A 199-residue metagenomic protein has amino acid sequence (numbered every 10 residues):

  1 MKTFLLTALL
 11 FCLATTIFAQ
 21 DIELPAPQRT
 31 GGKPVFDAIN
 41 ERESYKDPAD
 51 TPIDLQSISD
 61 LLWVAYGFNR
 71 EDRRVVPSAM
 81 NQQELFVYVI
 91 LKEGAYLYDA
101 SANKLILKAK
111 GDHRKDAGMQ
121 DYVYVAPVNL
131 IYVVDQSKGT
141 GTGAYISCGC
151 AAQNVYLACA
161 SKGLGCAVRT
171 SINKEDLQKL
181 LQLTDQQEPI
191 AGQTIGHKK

Functional and structural regions predicted by a protein language model:
F4-L13: Sec-dependent N-terminal signal peptides
L10, G94, A126-Y132: Conserved active-site beta-strand-loop modules that form the wall/rim of enzyme catalytic pockets and either contain
T15-A19: Sec/Tat signal peptide C-region and signal peptidase I cleavage site
Q20-A126: N-terminal amphipathic, basic helical "cap/leader" segment at the start of enzyme domains
P27, V133-D135, G196-K198: Generic beta-structure capping elements
R42, L61, V87, V128-L180: Small-aliphatic-rich amphipathic alpha-helix that forms the alpha element of a beta-alpha
Q182-K199: A glycine-rich helix N-cap at a beta->alpha junction
